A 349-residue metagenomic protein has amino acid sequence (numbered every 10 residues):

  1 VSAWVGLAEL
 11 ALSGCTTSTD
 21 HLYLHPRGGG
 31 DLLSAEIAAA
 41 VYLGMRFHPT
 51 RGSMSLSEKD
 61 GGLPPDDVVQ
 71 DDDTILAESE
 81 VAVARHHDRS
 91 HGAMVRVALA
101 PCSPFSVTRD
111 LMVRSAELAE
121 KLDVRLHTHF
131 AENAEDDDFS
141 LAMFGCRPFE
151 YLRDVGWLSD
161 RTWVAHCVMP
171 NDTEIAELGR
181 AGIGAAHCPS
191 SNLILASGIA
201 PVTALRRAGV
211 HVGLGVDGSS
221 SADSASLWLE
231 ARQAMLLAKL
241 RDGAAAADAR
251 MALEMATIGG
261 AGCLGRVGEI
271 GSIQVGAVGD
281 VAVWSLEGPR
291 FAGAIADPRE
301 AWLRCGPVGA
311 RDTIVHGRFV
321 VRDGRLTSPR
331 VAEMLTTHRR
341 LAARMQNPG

Functional and structural regions predicted by a protein language model:
V1-S34: Metal-associated gating/positioning segment near the N- to mid-region
G14, A40, L99, H129 (+10 more regions): Divalent metal-coordination and catalytic microenvironments
P26-V168: Metal-coordinating catalytic core of metallo-dependent amide/deamination hydrolases
G44-R46, A116-R125, W157-D160, E177-A186 (+2 more regions): Glycine-enriched alpha-helix->loop->beta-strand junction motifs that scaffold or abut catalytic
K59-D60, A134-C146, D172-G179, A196-L205 (+3 more regions): Histidine/acidic-residue-rich catalytic or RNA/ligand-binding cores of hydrolases and nuclease-related proteins
D154-R161, T203-G288, R304-C305: His/Asp/Glu-enriched, well-ordered alpha-helical/loop segment that forms or immediately abuts the divalent-metal
T162-P170, H187-N192: Catalytic beta/alpha-barrel core
V278-L335: C-terminal cap of metal-dependent C-N hydrolases
